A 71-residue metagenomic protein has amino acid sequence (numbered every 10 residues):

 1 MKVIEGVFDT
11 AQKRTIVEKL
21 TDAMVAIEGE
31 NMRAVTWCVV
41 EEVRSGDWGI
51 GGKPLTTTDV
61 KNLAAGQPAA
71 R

Functional and structural regions predicted by a protein language model:
M1-R71: A domain-level signal for the structural core that forms small-molecule/cofactor-binding pockets and catalytic centers
